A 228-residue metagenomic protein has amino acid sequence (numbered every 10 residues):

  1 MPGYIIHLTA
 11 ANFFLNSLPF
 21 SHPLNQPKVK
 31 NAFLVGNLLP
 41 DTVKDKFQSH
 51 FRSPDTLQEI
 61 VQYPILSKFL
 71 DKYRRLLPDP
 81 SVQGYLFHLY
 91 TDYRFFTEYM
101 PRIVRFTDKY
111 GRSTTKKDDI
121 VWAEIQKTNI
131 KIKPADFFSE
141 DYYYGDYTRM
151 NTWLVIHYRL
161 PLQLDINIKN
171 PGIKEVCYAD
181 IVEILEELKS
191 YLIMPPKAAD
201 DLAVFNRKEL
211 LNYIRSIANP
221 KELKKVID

Functional and structural regions predicted by a protein language model:
M1-D228: N-terminal leader/auxiliary helical segments
